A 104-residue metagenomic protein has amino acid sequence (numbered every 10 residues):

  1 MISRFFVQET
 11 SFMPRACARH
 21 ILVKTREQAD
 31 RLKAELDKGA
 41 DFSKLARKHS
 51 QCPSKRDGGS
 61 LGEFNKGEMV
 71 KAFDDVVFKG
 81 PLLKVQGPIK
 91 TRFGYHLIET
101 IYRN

Functional and structural regions predicted by a protein language model:
M1-L22, K48-H49, A72-N104: Proteostasis/folding factors centered on peptidyl-prolyl cis-trans isomerases
C17-I21, A29-L36, L61-E63: Second-shell loop/turn segments in exported
Q28, M69, H96: Short phosphate-engaging motifs
A29, P53-S54, V85: Secondary-structure boundary/capping signal
D30, K44, I98: Alpha-helical elements of the RecA-like P-loop NTPase motor core of helicases
E35-A72: Peptidyl-prolyl cis-trans isomerase
